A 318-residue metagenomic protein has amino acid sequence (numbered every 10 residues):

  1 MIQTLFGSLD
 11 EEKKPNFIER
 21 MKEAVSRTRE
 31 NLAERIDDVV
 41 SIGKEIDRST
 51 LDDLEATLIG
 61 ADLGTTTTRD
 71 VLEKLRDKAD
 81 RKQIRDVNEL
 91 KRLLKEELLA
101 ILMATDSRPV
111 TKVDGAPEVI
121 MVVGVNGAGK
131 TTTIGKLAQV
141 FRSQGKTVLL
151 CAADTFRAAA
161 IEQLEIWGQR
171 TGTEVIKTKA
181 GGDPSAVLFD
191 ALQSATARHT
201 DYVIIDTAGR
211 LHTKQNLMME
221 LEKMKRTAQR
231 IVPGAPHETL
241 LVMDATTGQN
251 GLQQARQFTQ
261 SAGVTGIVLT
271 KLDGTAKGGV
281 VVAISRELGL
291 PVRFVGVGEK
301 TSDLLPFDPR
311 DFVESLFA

Functional and structural regions predicted by a protein language model:
M1-P109, G115-V122, Q139, S143 (+2 more regions): Non-catalytic terminal/linker segments enriched in charged/polar, low-complexity residues
T66, E96-A318: P-loop/Walker A NTP-binding module and the surrounding RecA-like catalytic core of P-loop NTPases
